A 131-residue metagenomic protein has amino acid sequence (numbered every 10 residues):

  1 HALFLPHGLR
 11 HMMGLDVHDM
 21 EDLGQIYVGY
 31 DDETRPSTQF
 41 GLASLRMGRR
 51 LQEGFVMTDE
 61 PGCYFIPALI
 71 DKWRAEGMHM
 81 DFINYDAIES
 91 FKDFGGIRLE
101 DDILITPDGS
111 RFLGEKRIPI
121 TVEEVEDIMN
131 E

Functional and structural regions predicted by a protein language model:
H1-R10: Histidine/acidic-rich helix-loop-helix segments that form or flank divalent-metal centers in metalloenzyme catalytic
L9-R10, L15-E131: Charged, cofactor-coupling segments
